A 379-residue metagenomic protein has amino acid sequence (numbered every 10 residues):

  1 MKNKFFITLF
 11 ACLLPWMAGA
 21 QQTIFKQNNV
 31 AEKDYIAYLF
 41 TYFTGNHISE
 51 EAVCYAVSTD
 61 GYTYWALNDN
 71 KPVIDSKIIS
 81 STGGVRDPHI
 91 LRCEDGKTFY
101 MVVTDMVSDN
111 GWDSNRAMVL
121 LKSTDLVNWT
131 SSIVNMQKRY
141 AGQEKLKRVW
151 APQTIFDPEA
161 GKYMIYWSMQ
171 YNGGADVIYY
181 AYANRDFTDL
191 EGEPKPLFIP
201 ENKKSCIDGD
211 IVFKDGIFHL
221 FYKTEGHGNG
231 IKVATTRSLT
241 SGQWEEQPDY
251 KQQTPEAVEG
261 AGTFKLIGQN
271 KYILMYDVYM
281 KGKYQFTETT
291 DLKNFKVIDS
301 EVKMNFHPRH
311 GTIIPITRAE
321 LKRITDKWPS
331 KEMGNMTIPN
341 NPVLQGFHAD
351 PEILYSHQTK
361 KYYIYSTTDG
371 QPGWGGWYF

Functional and structural regions predicted by a protein language model:
M1-K26: Bacterial Sec-dependent N-terminal signal peptides
Q21-F379: Carbohydrate-active catalytic/glycan-binding domains of CAZyme proteins, especially the secreted or lumenal ectodomains
